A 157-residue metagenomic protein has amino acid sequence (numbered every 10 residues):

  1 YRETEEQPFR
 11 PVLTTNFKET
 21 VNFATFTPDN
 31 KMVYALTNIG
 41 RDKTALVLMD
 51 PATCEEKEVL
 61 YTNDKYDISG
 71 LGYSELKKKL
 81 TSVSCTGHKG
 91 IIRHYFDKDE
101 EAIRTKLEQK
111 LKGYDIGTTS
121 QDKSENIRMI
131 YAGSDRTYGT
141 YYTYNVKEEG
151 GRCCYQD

Functional and structural regions predicted by a protein language model:
Y1-D157: Peripheral, non-catalytic segments that deliver or gate enzyme domains
